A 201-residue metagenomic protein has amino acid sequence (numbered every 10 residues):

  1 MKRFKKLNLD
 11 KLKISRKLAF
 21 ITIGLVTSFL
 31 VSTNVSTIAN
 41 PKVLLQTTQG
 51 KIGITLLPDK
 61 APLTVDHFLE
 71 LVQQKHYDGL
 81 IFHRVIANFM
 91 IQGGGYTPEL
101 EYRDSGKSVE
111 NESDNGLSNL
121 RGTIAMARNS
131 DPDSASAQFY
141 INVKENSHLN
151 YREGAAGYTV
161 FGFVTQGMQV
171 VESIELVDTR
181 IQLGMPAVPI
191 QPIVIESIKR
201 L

Functional and structural regions predicted by a protein language model:
K2-R16, F20-L201: Cyclophilin-like peptidyl-prolyl cis-trans isomerases
